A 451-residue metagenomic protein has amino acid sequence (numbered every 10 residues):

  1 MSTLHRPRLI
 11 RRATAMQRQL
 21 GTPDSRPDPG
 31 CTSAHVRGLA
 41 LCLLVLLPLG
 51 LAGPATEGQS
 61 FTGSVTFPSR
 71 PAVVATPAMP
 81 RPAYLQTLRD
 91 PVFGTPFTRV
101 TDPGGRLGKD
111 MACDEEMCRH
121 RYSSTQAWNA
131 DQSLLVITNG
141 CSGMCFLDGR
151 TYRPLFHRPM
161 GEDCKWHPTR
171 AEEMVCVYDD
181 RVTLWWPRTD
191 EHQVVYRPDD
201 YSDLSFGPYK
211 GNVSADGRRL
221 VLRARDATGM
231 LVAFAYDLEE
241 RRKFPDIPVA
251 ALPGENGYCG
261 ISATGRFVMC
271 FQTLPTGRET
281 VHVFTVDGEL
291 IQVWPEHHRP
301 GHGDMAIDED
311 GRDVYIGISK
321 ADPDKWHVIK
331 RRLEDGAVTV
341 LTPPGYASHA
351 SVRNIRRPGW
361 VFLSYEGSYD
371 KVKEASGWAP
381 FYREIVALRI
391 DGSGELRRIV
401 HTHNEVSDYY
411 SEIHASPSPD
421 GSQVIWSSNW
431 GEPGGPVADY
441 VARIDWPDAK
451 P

Functional and structural regions predicted by a protein language model:
S69-R99, P103-R106: Blade/loop signatures of beta-propeller domains
F93-E115, R150-M160, T189-S205, D237-E255 (+4 more regions): Multi-bladed beta-propeller domains
C113-D114, Y122-S124, N139-D179: Blade-loop segments of beta-propeller domains
H120, T125-L134, G161-E173, V177 (+6 more regions): Blade-terminus and WD-like Trp-Asp/Gly-His loop motifs, strongest in beta-propeller folds
S142-F146, D180-W185, T228-A235, T276-V283 (+3 more regions): Structural motif
P159-A227, D246-V249: Asp-box/WD-like beta-propeller blade repeats and closely related beta-sheet repeat scaffolds
P323-I329, T339-R398: Loop/turn-rich, solvent-exposed surfaces of beta-rich toroidal or solenoidal domains
S411-P451: Blade-level signature of beta-propeller repeat domains, shared across WD40, Kelch, NHL, RCC1 and BNR/Asp-box propellers
